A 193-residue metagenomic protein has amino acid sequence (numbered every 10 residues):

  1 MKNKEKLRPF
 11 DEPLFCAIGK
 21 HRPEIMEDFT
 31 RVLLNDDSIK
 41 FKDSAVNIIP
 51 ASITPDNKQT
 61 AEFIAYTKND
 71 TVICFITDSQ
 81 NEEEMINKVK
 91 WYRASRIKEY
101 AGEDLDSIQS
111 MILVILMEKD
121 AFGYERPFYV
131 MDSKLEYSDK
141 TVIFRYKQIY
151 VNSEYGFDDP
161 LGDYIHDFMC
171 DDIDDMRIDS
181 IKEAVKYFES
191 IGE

Functional and structural regions predicted by a protein language model:
M1-E193: Elongated, amphipathic alpha-helical interaction scaffolds
